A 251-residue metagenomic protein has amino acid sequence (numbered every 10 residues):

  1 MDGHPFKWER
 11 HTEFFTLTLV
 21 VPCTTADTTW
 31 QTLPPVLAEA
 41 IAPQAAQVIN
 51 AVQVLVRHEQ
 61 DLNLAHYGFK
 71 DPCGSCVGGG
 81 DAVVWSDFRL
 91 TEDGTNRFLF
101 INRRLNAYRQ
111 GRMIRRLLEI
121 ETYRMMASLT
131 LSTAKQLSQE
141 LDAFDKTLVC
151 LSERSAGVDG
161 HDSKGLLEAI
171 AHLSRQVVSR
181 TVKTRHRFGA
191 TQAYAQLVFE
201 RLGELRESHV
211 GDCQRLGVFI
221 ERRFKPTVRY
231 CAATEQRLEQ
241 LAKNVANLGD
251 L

Functional and structural regions predicted by a protein language model:
M1-C23: Ser/Thr/Asn(+Pro)-rich, low-complexity disordered segments
E9, V20-E168: Extended alpha-helical interaction modules
E13-F15, G94-N96, R229, Q236: Structural beta-strand/beta-sheet cores of well-ordered domains, especially the beta-sheet scaffolds that support
I101-L248: Extended amphipathic alpha-helical scaffolding segments in membrane-proximal extra-membrane regions of membrane
